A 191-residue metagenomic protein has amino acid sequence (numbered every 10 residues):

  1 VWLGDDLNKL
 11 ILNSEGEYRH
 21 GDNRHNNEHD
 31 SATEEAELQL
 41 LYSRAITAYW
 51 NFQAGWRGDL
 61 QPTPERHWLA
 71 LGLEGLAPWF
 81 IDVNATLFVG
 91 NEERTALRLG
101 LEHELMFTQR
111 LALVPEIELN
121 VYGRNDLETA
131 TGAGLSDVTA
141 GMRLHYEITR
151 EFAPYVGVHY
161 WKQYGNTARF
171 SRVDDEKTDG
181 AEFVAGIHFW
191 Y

Functional and structural regions predicted by a protein language model:
W2-S31, L40, R44: Outer-membrane beta-barrel initiation region
L3-D5, R44, G75, V89 (+3 more regions): Residue-level signature of outer-membrane beta-barrel architecture
L7-L12, A48-F52, W79-V83, T108-L113 (+1 more regions): Repeated loop/turn-to-beta-strand initiation elements of outer-membrane beta-barrel proteins
L12-G16, A54-G58, A85-V89, P115-V121 (+1 more regions): Transmembrane beta-barrel strands of outer-membrane/channel proteins
E15-Y18, D22-E28, G58, A70 (+3 more regions): Extracellular loop and loop/strand-boundary signature of outer-membrane beta-barrel proteins
A32-L38, E65-L69, E93-L97, G132-V138 (+1 more regions): Residues that define the transmembrane beta-barrel architecture of outer-membrane proteins
E65-D126: Detector for outer-membrane/organellar transmembrane beta-barrel domains, recognizing the amphipathic beta-strand
M142-E147, K177-Y191: Outer-membrane beta-barrel "beta-signal"
